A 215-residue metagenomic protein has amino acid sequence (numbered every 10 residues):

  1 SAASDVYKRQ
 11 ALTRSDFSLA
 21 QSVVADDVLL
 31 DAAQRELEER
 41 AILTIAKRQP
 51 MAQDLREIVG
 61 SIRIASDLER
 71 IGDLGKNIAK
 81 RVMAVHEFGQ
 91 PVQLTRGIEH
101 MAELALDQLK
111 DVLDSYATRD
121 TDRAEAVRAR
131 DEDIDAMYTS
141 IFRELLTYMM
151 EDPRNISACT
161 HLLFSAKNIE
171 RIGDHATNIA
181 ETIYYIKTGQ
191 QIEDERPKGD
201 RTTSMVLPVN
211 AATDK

Functional and structural regions predicted by a protein language model:
A2-Y7: Short, small-residue-biased leader/transition segments that mark boundaries at the very start of proteins
K8-R9, A65-H86, V112-Y116, A124-R128 (+2 more regions): A structural feature that tracks compact, well-ordered secondary-structure segments with a strong bias toward
A11-A32, K47, K80-A84, L104 (+1 more regions): Acidic (E/D-rich), amphipathic helical modules within compact regulatory domains
S15, D26, A33, L37-R40 (+5 more regions): Heptad-repeat coiled-coil/leucine-zipper interface motif in alpha-helices, recognizing the periodic a/d hydrophobic core
L19, V23-D26, A33, E57 (+6 more regions): Amphipathic alpha-helix face/heptad-repeat signature
L37, A41-T44, R48, V82 (+4 more regions): Leucine-rich amphipathic alpha-helices with coiled-coil/heptad-repeat character
E39-S66: Hydrophobic/aromatic-rich structural module bridging two neighboring secondary-structure elements via a short loop
Q49-P50, L55-V59, G89-K110, A117 (+4 more regions): Divalent-cation-assisted or electrostatically stabilized phosphate/pyrophosphate-binding catalytic cores
